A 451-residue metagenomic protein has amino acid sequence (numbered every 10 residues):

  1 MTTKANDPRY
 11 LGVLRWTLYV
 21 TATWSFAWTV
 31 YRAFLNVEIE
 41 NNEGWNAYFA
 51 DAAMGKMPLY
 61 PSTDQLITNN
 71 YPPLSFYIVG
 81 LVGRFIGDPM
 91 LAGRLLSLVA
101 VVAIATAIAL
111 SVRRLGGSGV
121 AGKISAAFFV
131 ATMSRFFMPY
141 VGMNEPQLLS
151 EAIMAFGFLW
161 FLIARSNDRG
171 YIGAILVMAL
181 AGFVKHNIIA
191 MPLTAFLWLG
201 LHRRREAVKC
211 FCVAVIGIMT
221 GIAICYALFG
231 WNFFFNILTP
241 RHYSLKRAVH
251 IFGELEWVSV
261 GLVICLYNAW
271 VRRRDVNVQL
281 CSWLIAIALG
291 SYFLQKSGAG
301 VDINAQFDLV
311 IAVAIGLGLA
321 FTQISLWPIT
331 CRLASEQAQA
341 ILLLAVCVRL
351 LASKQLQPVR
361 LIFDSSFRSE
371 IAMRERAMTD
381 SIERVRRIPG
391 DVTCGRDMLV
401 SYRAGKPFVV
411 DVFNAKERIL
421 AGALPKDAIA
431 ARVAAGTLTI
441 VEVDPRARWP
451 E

Functional and structural regions predicted by a protein language model:
M1-N6, G12, A190-I216, H242-S244 (+3 more regions): Perimembrane helix-loop-helix junctions
W16, L95-G117, I124, F156: Transmembrane-helix motifs of polytopic, lipid-linked glycan transferases
Y19-T23, T106, E256-V278, S282 (+1 more regions): Hydrophobic, aromatic-rich transmembrane alpha-helices and their immediate juxtamembrane boundary segments
W45-N70, L74-Y77, L81: Extracytosolic helix-loop segments that constitute the early lumenal/periplasmic catalytic or substrate-binding loops
L149-S166, G170-M178, A312-L319: Specific aromatic-rich, kink-prone transmembrane helix
I153, A190, A299-L342: Hydrophobic/aromatic-rich transmembrane helices and adjacent perimembrane loops
A155, G170-H186, P192-L199, V215-G221 (+1 more regions): Membrane-interface alpha helices of multi-pass inner-membrane proteins
I189-L193, I371-L420, I429-P450: Short periplasmic/luminal acceptor-recognition loop of GT-C membrane glycosyltransferases, typified by
